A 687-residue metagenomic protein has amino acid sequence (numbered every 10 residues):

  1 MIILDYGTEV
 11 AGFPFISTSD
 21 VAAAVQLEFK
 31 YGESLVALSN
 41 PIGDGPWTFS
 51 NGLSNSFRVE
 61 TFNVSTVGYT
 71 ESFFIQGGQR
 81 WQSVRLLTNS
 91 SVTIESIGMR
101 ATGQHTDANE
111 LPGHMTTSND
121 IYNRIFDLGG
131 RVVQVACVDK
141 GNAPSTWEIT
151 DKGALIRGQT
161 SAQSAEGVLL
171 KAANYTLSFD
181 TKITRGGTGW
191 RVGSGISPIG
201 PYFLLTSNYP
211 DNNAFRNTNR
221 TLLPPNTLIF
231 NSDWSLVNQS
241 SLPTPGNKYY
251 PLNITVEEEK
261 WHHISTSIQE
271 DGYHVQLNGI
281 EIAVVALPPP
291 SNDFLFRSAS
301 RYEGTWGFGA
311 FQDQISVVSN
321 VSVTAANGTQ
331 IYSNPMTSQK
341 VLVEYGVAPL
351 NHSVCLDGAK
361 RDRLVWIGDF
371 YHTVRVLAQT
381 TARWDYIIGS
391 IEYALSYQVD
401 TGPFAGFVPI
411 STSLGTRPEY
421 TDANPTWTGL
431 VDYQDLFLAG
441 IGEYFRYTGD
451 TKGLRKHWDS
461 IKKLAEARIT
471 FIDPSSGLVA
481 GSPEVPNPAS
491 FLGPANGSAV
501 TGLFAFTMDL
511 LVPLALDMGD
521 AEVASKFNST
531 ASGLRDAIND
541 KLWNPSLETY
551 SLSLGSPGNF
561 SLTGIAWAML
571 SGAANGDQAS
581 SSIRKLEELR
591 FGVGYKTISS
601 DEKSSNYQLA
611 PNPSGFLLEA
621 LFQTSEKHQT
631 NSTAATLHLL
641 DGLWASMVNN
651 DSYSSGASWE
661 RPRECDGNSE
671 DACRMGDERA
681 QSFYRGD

Functional and structural regions predicted by a protein language model:
M1-D357, A405-P409: Extracellular/oxidizing-compartment recognition motifs
Y6, S72, K360-R363, L377-T381 (+2 more regions): Short, charged/polar micro-motifs that form catalytic or ligand-binding hotspots
W47-S54, Y302, P425-W427, E602-Y607 (+1 more regions): Glycine-rich, flexible loop segments associated with nucleotide phosphate handling
L111-N119, K360-R363, V374-Q379, P494: Second-shell loop/turn segments in exported
P198-Y202, W366-D422, Y433-L438, G442-D687: Active-site core of glycosidic bond-cleaving carbohydrate-active enzymes
C355-A359, D422-T426: Internal amphipathic alpha-helical repeat/solenoid segments
